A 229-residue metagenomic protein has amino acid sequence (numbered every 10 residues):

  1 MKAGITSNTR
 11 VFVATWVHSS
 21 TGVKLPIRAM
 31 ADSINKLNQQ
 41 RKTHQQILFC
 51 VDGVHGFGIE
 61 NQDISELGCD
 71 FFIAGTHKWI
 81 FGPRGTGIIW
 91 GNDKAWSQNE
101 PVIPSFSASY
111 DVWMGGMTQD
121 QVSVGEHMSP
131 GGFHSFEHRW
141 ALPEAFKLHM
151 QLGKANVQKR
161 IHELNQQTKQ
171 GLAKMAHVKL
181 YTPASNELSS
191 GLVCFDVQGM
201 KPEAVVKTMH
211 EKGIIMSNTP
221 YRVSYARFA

Functional and structural regions predicted by a protein language model:
M1-A229: Pyridoxal 5′-phosphate
